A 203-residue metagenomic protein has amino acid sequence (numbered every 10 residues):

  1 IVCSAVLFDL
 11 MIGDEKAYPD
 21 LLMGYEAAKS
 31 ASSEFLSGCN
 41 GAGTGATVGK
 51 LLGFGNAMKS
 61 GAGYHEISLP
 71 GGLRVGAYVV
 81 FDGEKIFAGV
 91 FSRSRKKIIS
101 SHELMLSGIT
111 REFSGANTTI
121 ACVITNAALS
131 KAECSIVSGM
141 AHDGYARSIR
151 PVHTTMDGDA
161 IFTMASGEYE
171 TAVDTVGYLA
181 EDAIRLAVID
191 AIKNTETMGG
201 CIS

Functional and structural regions predicted by a protein language model:
I1-S203: A structural signal for small-residue-enriched, beta-sheet-centric alpha/beta enzyme cores and oligomeric scaffold folds
